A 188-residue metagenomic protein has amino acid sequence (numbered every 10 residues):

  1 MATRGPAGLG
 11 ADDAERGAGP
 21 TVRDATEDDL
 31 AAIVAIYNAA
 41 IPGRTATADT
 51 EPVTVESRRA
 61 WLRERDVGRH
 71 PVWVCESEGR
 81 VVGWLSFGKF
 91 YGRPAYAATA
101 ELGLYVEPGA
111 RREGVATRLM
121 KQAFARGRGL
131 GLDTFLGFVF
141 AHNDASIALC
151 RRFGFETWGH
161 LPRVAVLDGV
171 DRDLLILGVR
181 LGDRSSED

Functional and structural regions predicted by a protein language model:
P20, R80-W84, R172: Glycine-rich phosphate/pyrophosphate-binding loop shared by adenosine-nucleotide-utilizing enzymes
T21-I33: A short beta-loop-alpha structural element at the N-terminal edge of CoA-dependent acyl/N-acetyltransferase catalytic
V34-L62: Conserved GNAT-fold acetyl-CoA-binding loop/helix
P52-G109, M120, R126, R180-G182: Acetyl-CoA-dependent GNAT
S86-K89, P94, L136-V139, R151 (+2 more regions): Conserved catalytic-core motifs of GNAT/GCN5-like acyltransferases
R111, G137-I147: Conserved beta-strand-loop-alpha-helix junction that forms the acyl-donor binding cleft
R112-A125, I147-R152: Conserved acetyl-CoA-binding loop-helix of GNAT-fold acetyltransferases
G127-V139: Conserved GNAT acetyl-CoA-binding A-motif
